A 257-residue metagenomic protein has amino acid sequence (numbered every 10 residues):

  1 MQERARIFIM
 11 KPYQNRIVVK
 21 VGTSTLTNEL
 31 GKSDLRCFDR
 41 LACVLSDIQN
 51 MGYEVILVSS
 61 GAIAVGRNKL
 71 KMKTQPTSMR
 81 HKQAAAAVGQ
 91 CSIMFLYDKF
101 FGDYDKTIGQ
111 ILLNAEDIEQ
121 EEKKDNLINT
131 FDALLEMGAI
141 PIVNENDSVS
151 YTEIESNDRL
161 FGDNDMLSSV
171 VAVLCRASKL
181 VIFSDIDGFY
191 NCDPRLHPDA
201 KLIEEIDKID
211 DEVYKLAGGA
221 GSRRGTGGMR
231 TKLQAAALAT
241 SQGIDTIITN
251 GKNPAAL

Functional and structural regions predicted by a protein language model:
Q2-A236, T240-S241, D245, G251-K252: Nucleotide/pyrophosphate-binding catalytic subdomain
P254-L257: RNA substrate-recognition surfaces in RNA-acting enzymes
